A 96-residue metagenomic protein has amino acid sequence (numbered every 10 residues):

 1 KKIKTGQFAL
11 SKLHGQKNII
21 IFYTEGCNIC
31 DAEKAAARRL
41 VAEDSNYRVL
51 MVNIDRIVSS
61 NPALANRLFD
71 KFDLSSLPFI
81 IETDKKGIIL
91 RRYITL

Functional and structural regions predicted by a protein language model:
K1-N18: A short beta-strand-turn-helix
K12-H14, F72-S76: Extracellular/periplasmic catalytic domains that process cell-envelope and extracellular macromolecules
I19-I20, I80: Hydrophobic beta-strand anchors of alpha/beta hydrolase catalytic cores
F22, N46-A63: Thiol-based oxidoreductase modules, predominantly thioredoxin-like and allied folds used for disulfide exchange
Y23-G26, S76: Short pre-active-site segment immediately N-terminal to redox-active cysteine/selenocysteine motifs in thiol-based
C27-D31, I80: The canonical Cys-X-X-Cys-His
C30-D44: Typically the conserved alpha-helix immediately C-terminal to a functionally engaged Cys/Sec in thioredoxin-like
S75-L96: Non-catalytic, surface beta->alpha helical segment in thiol-disulfide oxidoreductase systems
